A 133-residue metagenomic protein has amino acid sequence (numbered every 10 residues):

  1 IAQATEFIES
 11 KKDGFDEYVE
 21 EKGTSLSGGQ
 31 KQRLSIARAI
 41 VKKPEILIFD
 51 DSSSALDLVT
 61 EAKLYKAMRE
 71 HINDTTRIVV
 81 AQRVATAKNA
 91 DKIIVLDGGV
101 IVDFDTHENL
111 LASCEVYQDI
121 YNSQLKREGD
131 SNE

Functional and structural regions predicted by a protein language model:
T5-L34, F49-S52, L56-V59, K126-E133: ABC-fold ATPase nucleotide-binding domain signature/coupling loops
I8-G14, K66, K88-E133: C-terminal portion of ABC ATPase nucleotide-binding domains
S27-G28, L34-A39, K63, V79: ABC ATPase nucleotide-binding domain "signature" region
V41-E45, D74: A short, proline-enriched helix->beta-strand linker immediately N-terminal to the Walker B motif in ABC-type P-loop
E61-N73: Helical segment within the ABC ATPase nucleotide-binding domain
E70-A81, A87: Conserved catalytic loops of ABC-family nucleotide-binding domains
